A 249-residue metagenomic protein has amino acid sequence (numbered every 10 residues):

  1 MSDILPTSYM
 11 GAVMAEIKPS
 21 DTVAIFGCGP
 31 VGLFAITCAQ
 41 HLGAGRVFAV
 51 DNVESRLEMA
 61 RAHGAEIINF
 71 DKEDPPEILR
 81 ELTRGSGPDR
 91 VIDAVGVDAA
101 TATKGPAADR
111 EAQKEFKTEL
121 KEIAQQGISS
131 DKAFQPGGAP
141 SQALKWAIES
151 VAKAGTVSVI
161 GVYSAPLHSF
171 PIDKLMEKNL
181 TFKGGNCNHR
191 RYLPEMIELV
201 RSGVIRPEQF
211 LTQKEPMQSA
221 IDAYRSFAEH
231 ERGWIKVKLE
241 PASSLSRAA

Functional and structural regions predicted by a protein language model:
M1-E73, E77, P88, I92: Mid-domain Rossmann-like dinucleotide-binding core that forms the NAD(H)/NADP(H) cofactor-binding site
D3, Q135-Q142, E215-Q218: Residue-level signal for the nucleotide or nucleotide-sugar donor/cofactor binding architecture
A15-I17, E58, H63-T181, S246-A248: Glycine-rich cofactor phosphate-binding loops and adjacent beta1-alpha1 units of small-molecule cofactor enzyme domains
A24, F48, T156-S158, K183 (+1 more regions): Structural detector of well-ordered beta-strand residues that form the stable sheet scaffold of enzyme domains
V53, Y163, N188: Residues in the short beta-alpha loop(s) of Rossmann-like NAD(P)-binding domains
T103-G105, K145-E149, D173, H189-A249: C-terminal hydrophobic helical "lid"/dimerization subdomain of Rossmann-like NAD(P)H-dependent oxidoreductases
